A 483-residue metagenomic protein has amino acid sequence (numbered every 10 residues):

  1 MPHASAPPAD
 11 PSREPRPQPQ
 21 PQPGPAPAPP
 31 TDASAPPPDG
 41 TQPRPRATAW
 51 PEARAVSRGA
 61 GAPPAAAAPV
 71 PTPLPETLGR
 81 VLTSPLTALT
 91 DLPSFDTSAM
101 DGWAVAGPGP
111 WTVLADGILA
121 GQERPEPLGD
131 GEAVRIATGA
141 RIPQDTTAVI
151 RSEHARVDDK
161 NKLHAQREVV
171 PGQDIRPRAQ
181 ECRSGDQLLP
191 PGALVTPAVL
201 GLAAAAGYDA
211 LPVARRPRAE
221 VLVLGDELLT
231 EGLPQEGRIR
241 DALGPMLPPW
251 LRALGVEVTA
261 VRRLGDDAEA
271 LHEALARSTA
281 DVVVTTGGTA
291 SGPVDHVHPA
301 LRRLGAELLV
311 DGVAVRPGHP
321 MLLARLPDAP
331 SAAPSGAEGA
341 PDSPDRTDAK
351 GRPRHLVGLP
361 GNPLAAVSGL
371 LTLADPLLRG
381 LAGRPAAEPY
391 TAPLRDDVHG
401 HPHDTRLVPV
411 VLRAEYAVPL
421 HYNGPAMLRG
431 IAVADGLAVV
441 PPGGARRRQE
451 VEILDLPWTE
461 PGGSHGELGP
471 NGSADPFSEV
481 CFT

Functional and structural regions predicted by a protein language model:
P2-D209: Phosphate-interaction motifs
S57-P64, A206-D209, W250, L254-E257 (+6 more regions): Change "in soluble alpha/beta enzymes" to "in soluble alpha/beta proteins
V70, L74-P75, S84, T97 (+2 more regions): Flexible glycine/proline-rich
A120, R263-L271, V315-P320: Short acidic loop-to-helix transition motifs that present clustered carboxylates
R135-A137, Q166, P190, V221-L224 (+3 more regions): Short beta-strand segments
T138, L224-G225, V282-A300, E307 (+1 more regions): Glycine-rich beta-strand-to-loop/alpha-helix junction loops that act as flexible
D174-T285, A290: Phosphate-binding glycine-rich loops and their immediate beta-loop-alpha structural context
